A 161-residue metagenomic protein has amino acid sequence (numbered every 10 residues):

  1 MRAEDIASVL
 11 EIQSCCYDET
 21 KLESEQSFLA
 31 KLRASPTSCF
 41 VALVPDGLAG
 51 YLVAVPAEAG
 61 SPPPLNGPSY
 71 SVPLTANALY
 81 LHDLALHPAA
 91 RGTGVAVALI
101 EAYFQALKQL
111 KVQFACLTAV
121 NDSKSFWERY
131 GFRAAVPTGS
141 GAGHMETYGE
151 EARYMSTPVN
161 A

Functional and structural regions predicted by a protein language model:
M1-V9: A short beta-loop-alpha structural element at the N-terminal edge of CoA-dependent acyl/N-acetyltransferase catalytic
D18-A49, V53-S71: Active-site rim helix/loop that mediates acceptor-substrate recognition in acyltransferases
T37, G149-S156: Short hydrophobic/aromatic beta-strand or adjacent loop that forms the aromatic wall/cage of a ligand/substrate-binding
L52-A85, R91, G139-E150: Conserved acyl-donor/pantetheine-binding loop and adjacent beta-alpha core of acyl/acetyltransferases and related
L86, G92-Q105: Conserved acetyl-CoA-binding loop-helix of GNAT-fold acetyltransferases
I100, Q105-V120: Conserved GNAT acetyl-CoA-binding A-motif
Q109, N121-T147: Conserved active-site alpha-helix within GNAT-family acetyltransferase domains
